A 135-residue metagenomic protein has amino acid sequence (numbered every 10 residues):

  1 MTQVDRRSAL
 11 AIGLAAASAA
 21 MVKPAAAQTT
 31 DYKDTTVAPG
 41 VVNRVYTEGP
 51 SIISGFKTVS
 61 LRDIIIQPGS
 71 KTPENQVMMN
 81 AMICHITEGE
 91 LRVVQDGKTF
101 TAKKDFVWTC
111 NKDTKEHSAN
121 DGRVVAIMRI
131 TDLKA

Functional and structural regions predicted by a protein language model:
M1-A16: N-terminal secretory signal peptides and thylakoid transit peptides that target proteins across membranes
M21-G49: C-terminal segment of N-terminal export signals and the immediately downstream linker at the start of the mature
D34, T72-V77, A119-D121: Short histidine-centered beta-strand/loop micro-motifs that create catalytic or ligand/metal-coordination sites
S60-M78, K112: Conserved short histidine dyad/triad with adjacent acidic residue
M79-D96: Glycine- and acidic-residue-biased ligand/ion/polar-headgroup-sensing regions
G97-K112: Short acidic-glycine-tyrosine-enriched beta hairpin
D113-A135: Ligand-binding loop in jelly-roll beta-barrel domains
